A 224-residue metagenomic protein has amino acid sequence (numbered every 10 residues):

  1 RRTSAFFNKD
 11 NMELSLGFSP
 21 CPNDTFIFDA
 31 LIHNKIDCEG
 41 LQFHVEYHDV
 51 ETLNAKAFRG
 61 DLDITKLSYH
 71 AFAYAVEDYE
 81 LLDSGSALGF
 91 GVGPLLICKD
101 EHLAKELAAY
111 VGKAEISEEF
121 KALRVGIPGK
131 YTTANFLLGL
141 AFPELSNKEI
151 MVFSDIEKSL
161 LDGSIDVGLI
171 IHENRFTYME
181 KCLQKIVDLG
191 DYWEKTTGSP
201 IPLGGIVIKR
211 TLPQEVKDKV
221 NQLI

Functional and structural regions predicted by a protein language model:
R1-A87, C98, K105, V111-R124 (+1 more regions): N-terminal hydrophobic or amphipathic helices and topogenic motifs
E13-H33, P94-V167, E173: Bilobed "Venus flytrap"/periplasmic-binding protein-like clamshell domains and structurally analogous long
C21, A57, L138, V220-L223: A residue-level signal for conserved active-site and pocket-lining positions in enzyme catalytic cores
E39, G89, F120, F142 (+1 more regions): Short glycine-enriched loop/turn motifs at secondary-structure junctions
Q42-H44, E80, S146-E149, Q184-K185: Conserved beta-strand segments of alpha/beta enzyme cores
Y74-V76, L138, T177-K181: Short loop/helix-cap segments at secondary-structure boundaries that form the rim of catalytic
L81-G112, W193-T211: Hydrophobic/proline-rich hinge and linker segments of small-molecule sensing/allosteric domains, predominantly
F153-I224: Pocket-lining segment of extracytoplasmic ligand-binding domains
